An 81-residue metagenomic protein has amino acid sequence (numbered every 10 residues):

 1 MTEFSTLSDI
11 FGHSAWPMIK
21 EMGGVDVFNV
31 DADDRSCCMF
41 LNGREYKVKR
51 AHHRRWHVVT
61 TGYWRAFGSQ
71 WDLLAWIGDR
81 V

Functional and structural regions predicted by a protein language model:
M1-F40: Negatively charged, low-complexity tracts enriched in Asp/Glu with abundant Ser/Thr
F4, F67-G68: Conserved aromatic
I10, E21-M22, L41, T60 (+2 more regions): Intrinsically disordered, low-complexity segments enriched in small/polar residues
G24-A32, Y46-V48, G62-F67: Assembly/interface hotspot detector across virion components, adhesins/toxins, and nucleic-acid enzymes
F40-T60: Short aromatic-glycine-(Arg/Gly/Cys) micro-motifs in beta-strand/loop hairpins
H57-V59, G68-V81: A short, charged, amphipathic alpha-helix used as a generic interaction element across diverse proteins
